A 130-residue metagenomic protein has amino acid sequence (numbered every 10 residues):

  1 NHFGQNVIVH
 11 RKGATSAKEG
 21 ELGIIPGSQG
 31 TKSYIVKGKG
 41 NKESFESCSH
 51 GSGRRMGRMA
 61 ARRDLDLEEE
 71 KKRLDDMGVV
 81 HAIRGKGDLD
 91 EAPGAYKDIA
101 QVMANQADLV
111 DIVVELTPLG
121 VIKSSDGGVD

Functional and structural regions predicted by a protein language model:
N1-D130: Domain-length cofactor-binding catalytic modules of enzymes
